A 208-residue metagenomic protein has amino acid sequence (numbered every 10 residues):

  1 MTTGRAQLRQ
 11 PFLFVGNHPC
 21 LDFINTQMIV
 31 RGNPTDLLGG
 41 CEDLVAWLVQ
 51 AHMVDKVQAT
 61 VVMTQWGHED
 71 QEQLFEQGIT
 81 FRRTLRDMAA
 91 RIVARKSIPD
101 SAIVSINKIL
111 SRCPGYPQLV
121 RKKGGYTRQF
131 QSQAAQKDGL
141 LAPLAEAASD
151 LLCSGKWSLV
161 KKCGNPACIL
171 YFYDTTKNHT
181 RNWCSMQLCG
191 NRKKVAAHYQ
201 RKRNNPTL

Functional and structural regions predicted by a protein language model:
M1-L159: Short helix-coil boundary/hinge micro-motifs
T127-L208: Cys/His-clustered metal-coordination modules, chiefly Zn-binding fingers
